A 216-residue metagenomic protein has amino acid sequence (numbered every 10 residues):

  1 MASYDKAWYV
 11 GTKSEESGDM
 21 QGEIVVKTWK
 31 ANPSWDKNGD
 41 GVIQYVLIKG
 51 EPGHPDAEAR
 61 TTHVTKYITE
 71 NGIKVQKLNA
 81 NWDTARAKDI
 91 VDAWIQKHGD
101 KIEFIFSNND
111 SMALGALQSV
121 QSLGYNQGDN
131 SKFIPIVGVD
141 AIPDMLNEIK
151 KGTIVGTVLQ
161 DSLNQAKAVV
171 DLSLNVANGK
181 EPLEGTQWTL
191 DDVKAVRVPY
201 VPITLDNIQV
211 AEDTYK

Functional and structural regions predicted by a protein language model:
M1-E23, K27, N32-Q44, I142-K150 (+1 more regions): Flexible loop/hinge segments that line or gate small-molecule binding clefts
M1-S3, E15-E16, E51-P55, N81-A85 (+3 more regions): Solvent-exposed loop/turn segments at secondary-structure junctions within structured extracellular/periplasmic domains
Y4-K6, V42-Q44, T69-V75, G99-E103 (+2 more regions): Loop/turn elements at helix/coil->beta-strand transitions in domains of secreted/extracellular proteins
S17-I24, P55-I73, I90, G115-S119: Short, solvent-exposed amphipathic alpha-helices that sit in or adjacent to ligand/effector-binding or catalytic
V25-P33, I95, V170-E181: Short, hydrophobic alpha-helical segments
G41-P52, D56, Y67-I68, A166-K216: Hinge/cleft segment of the Venus flytrap/periplasmic-binding protein
V64, Q76-E148: Hydrophobic alpha-helical
N108-L117, K150, Q160-N178: Extracellular/periplasmic ligand-binding modules, especially the Venus flytrap/periplasmic-binding
